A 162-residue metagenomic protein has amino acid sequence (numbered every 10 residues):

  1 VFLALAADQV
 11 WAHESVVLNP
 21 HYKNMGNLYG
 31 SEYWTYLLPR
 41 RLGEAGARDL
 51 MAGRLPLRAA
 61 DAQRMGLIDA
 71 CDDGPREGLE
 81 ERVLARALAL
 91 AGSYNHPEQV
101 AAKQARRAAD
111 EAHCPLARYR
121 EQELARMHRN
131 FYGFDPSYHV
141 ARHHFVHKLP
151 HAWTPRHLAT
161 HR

Functional and structural regions predicted by a protein language model:
V1-D49: CoA-thioester-processing core
L3, D8-Q9, D49, G53-L55 (+2 more regions): Well-ordered beta-strand positions
A12, Y29, I68-Y138: C-terminal long alpha-helix characteristic of the crotonase
S15, L55, R76: Flexible loop residues that form catalytic and substrate-binding hotspots at small-molecule/glycan-binding clefts
N19, N24, E32-L37, D61-D73 (+1 more regions): Catalytic binding pocket for nucleotide-activated donors in carbohydrate/polymer assembly enzymes
Y33, A45, L57, R118 (+1 more regions): Conserved active-site and cofactor/substrate-binding residues in soluble primary-metabolism enzymes
L42, R54, N130-F134: Generic structural signal for hydrophobic core residues of well-folded globular domains
D135-H139, V146-R162: Patatin-like phospholipase
